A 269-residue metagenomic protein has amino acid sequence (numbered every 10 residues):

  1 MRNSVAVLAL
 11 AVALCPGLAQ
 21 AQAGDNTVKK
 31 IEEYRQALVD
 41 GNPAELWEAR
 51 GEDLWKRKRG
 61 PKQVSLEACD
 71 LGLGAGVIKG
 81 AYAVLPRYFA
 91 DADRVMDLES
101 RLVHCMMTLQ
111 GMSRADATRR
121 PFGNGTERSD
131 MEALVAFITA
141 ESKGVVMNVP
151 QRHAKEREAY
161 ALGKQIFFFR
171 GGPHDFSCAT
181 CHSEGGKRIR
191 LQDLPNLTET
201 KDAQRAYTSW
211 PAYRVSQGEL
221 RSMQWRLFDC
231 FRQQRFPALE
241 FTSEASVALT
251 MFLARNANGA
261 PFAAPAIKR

Functional and structural regions predicted by a protein language model:
M1-S4: Positively charged n-region of N-terminal signal peptides that target proteins for export
A6-P16: Bacterial N-terminal signal peptides
G17-A21: Sec/Tat signal peptide C-region and signal peptidase I cleavage site
Q22-L46, K56-A133, K143-G144, F169-R269: Electron-transfer interface patches adjacent to heme c in soluble/periplasmic c-type cytochromes and di-/multiheme
Q36-E52, G144-K164: Short, charged low-complexity linear segments at domain edges
L134-E141, P150-Q151: Hydrophobic, well-structured mid-protein blocks that either form specific transmembrane helices
